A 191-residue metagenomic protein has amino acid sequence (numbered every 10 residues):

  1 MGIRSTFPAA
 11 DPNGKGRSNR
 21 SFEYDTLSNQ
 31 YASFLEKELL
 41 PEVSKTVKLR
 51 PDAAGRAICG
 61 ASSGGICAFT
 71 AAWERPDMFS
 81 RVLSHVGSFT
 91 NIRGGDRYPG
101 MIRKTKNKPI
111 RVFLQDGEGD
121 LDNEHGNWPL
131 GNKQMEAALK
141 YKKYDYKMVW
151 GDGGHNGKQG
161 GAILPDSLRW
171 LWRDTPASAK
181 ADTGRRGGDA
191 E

Functional and structural regions predicted by a protein language model:
M1-E191: Non-catalytic cap/lid and distal C-terminal segments of serine-dependent acyl enzymes
